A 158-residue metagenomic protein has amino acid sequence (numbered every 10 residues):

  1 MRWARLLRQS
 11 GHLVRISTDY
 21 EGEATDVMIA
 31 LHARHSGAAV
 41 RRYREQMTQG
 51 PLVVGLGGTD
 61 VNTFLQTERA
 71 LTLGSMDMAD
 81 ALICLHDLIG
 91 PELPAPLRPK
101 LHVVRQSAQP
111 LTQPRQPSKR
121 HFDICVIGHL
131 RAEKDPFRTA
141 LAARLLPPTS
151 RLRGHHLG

Functional and structural regions predicted by a protein language model:
M1-L7, A142: Short amphipathic alpha-helix
R5-E23: A short, well-structured beta->alpha microelement
T18, I29, R105, R153-G158: Short beta-strand segments
T18-A38: Short N-terminal targeting/anchoring amphipathic segment
V27-I29, Y43-N62, A81-I83, L101-H102: Active-site proximal beta-strand in glycosyltransferases
L65-L82: Membrane-proximal helix-turn-helix segments that form the acceptor-binding/catalytic region of lipid-linked
D77-V103, A108-L111: A short, active-site helix/loop in glycosyltransferases that binds the activated sugar's phosphate group
R115-K134, T139-P147, G154-L157: Conserved donor-binding/catalytic core segment of Leloir-type glycosyltransferases
